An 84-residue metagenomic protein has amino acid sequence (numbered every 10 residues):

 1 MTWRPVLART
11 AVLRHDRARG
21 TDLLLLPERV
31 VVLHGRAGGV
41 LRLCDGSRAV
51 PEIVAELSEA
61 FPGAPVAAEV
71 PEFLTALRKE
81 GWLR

Functional and structural regions predicted by a protein language model:
M1-R42: Acidic, low-complexity/disordered tracts enriched in E/D and polar residues
R29-R84: Long, charge-rich, low-complexity alpha-helical segments
